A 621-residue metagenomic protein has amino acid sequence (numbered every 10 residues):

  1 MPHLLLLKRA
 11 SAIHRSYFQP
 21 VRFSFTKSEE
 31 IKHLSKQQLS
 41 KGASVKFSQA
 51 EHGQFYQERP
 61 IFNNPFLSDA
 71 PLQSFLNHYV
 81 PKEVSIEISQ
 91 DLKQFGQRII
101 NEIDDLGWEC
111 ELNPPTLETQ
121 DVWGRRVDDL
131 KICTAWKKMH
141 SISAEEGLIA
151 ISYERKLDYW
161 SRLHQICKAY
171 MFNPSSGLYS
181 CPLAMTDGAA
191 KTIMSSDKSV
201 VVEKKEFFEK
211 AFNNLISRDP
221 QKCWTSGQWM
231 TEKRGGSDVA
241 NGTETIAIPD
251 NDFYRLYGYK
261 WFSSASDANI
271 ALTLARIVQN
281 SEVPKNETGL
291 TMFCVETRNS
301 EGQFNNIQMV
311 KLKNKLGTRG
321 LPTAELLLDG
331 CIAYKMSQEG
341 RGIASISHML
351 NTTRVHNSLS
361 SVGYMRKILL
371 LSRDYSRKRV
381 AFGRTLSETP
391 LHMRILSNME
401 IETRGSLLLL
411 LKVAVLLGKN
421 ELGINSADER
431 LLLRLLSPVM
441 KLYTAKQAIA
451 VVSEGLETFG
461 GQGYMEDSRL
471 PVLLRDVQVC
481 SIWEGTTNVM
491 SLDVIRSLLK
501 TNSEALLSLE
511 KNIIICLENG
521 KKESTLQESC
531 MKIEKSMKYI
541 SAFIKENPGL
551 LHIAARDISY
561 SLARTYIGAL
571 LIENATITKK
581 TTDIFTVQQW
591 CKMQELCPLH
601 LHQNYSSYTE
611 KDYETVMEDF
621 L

Functional and structural regions predicted by a protein language model:
M1-A43: N-terminal mitochondrial targeting presequence
F25-D158: Extended, charge-enriched "interface" segments that sit outside catalytic cores
G42, I86, Q90, Q94-R98 (+2 more regions): Alpha-helix capping/hinge segments and adjacent helical runs
W123-S217, K222, S264-S266, W483 (+3 more regions): Internal helix-loop-helix
F253, Y257-F304: A short core secondary-structure module
S300-N306, V310, K315, P322-T353 (+3 more regions): A glycine-rich, basic-preceded beta-loop-alpha segment at the flavin cofactor/substrate interface of flavin-utilizing
R404-K441, S541-I553, I572-T576: C-terminal helix-coil-helix/basic helical segment that borders enzyme active sites and/or dimer interfaces and provides
C516-L621: C-terminal amphipathic alpha-helical interaction region
